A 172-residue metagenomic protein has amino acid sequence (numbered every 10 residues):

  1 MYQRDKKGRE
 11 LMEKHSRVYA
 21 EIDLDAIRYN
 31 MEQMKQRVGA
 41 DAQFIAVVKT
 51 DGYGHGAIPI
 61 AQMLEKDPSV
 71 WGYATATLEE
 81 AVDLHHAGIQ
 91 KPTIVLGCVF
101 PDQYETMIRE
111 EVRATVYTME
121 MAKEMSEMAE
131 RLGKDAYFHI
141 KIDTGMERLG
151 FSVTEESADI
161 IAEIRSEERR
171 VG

Functional and structural regions predicted by a protein language model:
M1-L11: Short, Lys/Arg-enriched N-terminal segments with co-localized hydrophobic residues within the first ~10-30 amino acids
K14, V18-E21, A26, A40-G172: Active-site-proximal beta-alpha core segment in soluble small-molecule metabolic enzymes
D25-Q33: A non-catalytic, amphipathic alpha-helix used as a structural packing/dimerization or gating element in enzyme scaffolds
Q33-G39: CE4/NodB-like, metal-dependent polysaccharide N-deacetylase domain that modifies extracellular/periplasmic N-acetylated
